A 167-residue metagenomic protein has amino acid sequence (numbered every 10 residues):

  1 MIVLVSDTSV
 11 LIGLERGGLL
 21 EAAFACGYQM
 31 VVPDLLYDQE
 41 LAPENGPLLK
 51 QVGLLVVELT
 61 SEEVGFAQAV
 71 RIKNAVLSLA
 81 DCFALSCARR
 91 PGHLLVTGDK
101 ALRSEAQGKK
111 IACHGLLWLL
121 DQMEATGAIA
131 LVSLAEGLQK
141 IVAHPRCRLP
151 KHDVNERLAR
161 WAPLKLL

Functional and structural regions predicted by a protein language model:
I2-H93, K100, Q107, I111 (+2 more regions): Active-site-proximal, substrate-binding regions of enzyme catalytic domains and RNA-binding/basic surfaces
V31, V96, H114, L131-V132: A local structural micro-motif
K100-A101, W118: Short, ordered loop/turn segments at secondary-structure junctions
S104-E105, L131: Short active-site-adjacent structural elements
L117-G127: Short alpha-helix plus adjacent loop in nuclease-associated cores
L131, G137, I141-P150: A late-sequence structural motif
